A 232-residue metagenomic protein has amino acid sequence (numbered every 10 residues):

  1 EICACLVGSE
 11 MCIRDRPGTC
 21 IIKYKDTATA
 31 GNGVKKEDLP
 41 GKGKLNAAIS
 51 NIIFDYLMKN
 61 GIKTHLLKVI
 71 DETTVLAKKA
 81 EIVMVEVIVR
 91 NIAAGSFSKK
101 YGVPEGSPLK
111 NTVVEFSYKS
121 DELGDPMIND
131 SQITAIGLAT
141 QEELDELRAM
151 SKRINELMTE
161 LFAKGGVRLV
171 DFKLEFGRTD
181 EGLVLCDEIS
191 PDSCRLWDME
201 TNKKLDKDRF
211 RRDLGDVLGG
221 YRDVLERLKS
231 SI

Functional and structural regions predicted by a protein language model:
E1-G8, I13: Single conserved hydrophobic/aromatic residue that forms the stacking wall/gate of nucleotide- or nucleobase-binding
R14-Y118, L228: Active-site loop/lid in soluble adenylation, ligation, and acyl-transfer enzymes
V34-L45, I128-M150: Short histidine-centered catalytic/ligand-binding loop motif
H65-T73, F162-G177: A short glycine-rich, hydrophobically flanked beta-strand micro-motif that places a catalytic Asp/Glu for divalent metal
V89, L169-D187: Conserved metal-phosphate-binding beta-hairpin within the catalytic cores of diverse ATP-dependent phosphoryl-transfer
L109-G124, N155-R168, I189-R195: Phosphate-binding core of ATP-grasp and ATP-grasp-like enzymes
L138-V170: A long amphipathic alpha-helix within ATP-dependent nucleotide-binding catalytic cores
I189-I232: C-terminal helix-cap and adjacent tail motif
